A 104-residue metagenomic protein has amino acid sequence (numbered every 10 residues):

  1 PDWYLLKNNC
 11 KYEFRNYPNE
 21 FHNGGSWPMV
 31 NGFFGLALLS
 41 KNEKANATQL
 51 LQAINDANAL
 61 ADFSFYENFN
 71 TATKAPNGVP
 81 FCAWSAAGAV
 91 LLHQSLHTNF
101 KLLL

Functional and structural regions predicted by a protein language model:
P1-S26, N55-L104: Extended glycan-interaction surfaces of carbohydrate-active proteins
M29-F33: Internal helical hairpin/lid segments
F34-L38, A89: Hydrophobic, well-ordered secondary-structure elements that form the walls of internal hydrophobic environments
L38-L51, L96-L104: Structural helix-adjacent loops and short alpha-helical linkers that scaffold large soluble proteins
